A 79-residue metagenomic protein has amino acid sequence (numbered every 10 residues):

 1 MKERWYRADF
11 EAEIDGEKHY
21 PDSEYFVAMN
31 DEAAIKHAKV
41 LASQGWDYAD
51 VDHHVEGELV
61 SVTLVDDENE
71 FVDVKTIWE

Functional and structural regions predicted by a protein language model:
M1-K2, H37: Short, Lys/Arg-enriched, disordered terminal segments
E3-A12: A short beta-strand micro-motif
K18-D31: A short, exposed loop/beta-hairpin motif centered on an aromatic-Gly-Thr core
M29-D50: A short, charged, amphipathic alpha-helix used as a generic interaction element across diverse proteins
Q44-E79: Short, mixed-charge low-complexity intrinsically disordered segments
